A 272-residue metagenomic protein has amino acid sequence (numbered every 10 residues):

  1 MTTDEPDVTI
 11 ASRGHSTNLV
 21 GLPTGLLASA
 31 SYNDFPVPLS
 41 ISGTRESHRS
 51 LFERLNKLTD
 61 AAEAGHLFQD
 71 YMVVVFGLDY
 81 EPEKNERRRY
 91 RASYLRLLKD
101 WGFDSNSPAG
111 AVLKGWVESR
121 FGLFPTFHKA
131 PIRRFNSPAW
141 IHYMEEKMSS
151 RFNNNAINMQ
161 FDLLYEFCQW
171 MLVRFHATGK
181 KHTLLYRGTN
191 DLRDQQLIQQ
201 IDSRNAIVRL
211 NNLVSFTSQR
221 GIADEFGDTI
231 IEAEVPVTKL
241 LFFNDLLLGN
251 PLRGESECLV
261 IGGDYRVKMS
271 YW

Functional and structural regions predicted by a protein language model:
M1-A92: Intrinsically disordered, low-complexity, charge-biased terminal/linker regions in eukaryotic proteins
E5, E46, E53, E63 (+8 more regions): Glutamate identity and glutamate-enriched acidic tracts
P6, P23, P36-P38, P125 (+4 more regions): Proline-rich intrinsically disordered, low-complexity coils
H15, L22, L26, T44 (+5 more regions): Intrinsically disordered, low-complexity regions
G25, S29, S47, Q69 (+7 more regions): Intrinsically disordered, low-complexity, compositionally biased regions/tails
Q69-D70, V74-V214: ADP-ribose/NAD+-binding catalytic cleft of ART/PARP-like enzymes
S203-W272: ADP-ribosyltransferase catalytic core
